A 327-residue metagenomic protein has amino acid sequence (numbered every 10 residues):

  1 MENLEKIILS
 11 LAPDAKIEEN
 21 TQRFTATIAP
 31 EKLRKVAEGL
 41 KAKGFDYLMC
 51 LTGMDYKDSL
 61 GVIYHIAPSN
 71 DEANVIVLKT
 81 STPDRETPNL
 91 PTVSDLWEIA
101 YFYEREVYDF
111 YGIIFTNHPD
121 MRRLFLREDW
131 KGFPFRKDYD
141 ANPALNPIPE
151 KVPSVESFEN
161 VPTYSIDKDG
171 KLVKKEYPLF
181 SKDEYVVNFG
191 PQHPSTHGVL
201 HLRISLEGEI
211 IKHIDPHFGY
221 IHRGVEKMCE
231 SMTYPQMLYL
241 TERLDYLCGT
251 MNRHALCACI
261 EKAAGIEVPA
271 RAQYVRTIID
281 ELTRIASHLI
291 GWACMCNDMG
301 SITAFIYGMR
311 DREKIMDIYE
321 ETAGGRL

Functional and structural regions predicted by a protein language model:
M1-I210: Terminal low-complexity/charged segments
E128-P134, D140-P191, T196-L327: Catalytic cofactor-binding cores of redox enzymes
